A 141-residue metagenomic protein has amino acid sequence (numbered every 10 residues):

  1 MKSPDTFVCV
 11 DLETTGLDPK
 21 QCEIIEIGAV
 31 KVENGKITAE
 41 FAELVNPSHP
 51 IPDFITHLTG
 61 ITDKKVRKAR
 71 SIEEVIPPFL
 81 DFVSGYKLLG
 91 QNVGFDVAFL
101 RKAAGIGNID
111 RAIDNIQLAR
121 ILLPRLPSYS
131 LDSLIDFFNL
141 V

Functional and structural regions predicted by a protein language model:
M1-R111, Q117, P124-V141: Conserved non-catalytic scaffold segment of RNase H-like nuclease domains
